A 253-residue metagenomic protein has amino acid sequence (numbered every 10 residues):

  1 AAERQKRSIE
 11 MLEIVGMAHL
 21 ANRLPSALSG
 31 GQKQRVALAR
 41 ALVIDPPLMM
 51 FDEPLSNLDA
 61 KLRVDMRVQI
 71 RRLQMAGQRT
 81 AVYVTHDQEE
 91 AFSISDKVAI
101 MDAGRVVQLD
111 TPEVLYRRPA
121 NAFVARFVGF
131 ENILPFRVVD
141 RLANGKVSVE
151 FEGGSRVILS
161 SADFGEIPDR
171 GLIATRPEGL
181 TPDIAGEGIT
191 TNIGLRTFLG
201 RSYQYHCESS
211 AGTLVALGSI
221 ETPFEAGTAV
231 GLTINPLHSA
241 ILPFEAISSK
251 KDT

Functional and structural regions predicted by a protein language model:
A1-F123: ABC ATPase nucleotide-binding domains
T111-N144: ABC transporter nucleotide-binding domain
R117, N132, K146-T197, E221-T253: Glycine/charge-rich catalytic "coupling/switch" loops of P-loop NTPases
K146-V147, S202-Y205: Short aromatic-glycine-enriched beta-strand elements
G154, A211-L214: Short, structured beta-strand/loop micro-motifs enriched in basic residues and often containing a Trp
I158, L214-L217: A short macromolecule-binding patch
